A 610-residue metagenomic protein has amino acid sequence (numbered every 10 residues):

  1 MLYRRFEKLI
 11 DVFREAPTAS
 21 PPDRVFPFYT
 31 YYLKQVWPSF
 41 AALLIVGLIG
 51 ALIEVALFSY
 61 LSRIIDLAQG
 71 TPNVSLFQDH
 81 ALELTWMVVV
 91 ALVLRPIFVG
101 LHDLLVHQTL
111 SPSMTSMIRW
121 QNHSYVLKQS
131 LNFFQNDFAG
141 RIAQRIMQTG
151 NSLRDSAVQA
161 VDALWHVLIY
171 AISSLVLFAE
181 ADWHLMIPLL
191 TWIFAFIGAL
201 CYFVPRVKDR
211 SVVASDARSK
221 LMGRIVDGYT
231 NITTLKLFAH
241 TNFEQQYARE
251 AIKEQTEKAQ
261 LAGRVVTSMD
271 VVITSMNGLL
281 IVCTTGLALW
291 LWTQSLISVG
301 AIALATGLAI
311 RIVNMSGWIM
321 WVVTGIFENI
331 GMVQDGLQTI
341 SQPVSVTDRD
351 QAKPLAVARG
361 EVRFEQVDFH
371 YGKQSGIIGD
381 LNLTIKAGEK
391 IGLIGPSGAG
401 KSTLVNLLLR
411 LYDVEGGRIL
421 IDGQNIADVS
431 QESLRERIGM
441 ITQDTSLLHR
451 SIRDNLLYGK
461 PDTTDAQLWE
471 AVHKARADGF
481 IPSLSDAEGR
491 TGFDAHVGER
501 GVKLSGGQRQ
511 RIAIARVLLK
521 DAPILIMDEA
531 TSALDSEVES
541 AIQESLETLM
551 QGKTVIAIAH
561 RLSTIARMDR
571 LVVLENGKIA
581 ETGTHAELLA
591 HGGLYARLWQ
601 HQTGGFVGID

Functional and structural regions predicted by a protein language model:
M1-E54, Q69-M87, H102-L110, S124 (+7 more regions): Membrane-integrated ABC transporters
D11-P22, V46, I53-D66, A91-Q135 (+11 more regions): Juxtamembrane helix-loop junctions of ABC transporter transmembrane domains
T30, K34-W37, L131-N132, Q148-A157 (+8 more regions): An intracellular "coupling" helix at the cytosolic face of ABC transporter transmembrane type-1 domains
Q35, S39-I49, A91-L94, Q159-V213 (+2 more regions): Transmembrane helices of ABC transporter permease
P38-R63, L84, V88, V106-H107 (+4 more regions): Alpha-helical segments in transporter systems
T71-P72, F77, L177-F194, V265-Q334 (+1 more regions): Helix-loop-helix
L355-D610: ABC-type nucleotide-binding domain
